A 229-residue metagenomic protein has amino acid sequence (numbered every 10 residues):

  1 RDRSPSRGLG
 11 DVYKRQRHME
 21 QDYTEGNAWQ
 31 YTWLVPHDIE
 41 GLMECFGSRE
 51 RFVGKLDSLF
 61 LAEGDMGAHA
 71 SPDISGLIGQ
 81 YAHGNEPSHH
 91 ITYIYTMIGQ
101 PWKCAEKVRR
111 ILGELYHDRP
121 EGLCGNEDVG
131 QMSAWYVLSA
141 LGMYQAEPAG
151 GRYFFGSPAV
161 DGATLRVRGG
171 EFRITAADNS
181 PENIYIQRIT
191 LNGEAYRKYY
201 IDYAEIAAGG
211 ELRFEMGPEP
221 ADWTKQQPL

Functional and structural regions predicted by a protein language model:
D2-L9, Y13: Single conserved hydrophobic/aromatic residue that forms the stacking wall/gate of nucleotide- or nucleobase-binding
H18-Y31, P72-N85, G125-N126: Solvent-exposed loop and edge beta-strand segments that line ligand/cofactor-binding and catalytic clefts
E20, T24, V53-D57, A149: A post-motif C-terminal structural segment
A28-M43: A conserved active-site cap/scaffold subdomain adjacent to cofactor or substrate pockets
V35-D38, G47-K55: Active-site neighborhood of glycoside hydrolase catalytic domains
D38, P87-H90: A general alpha-helix detector
C45, L59-E63, G67, H83 (+1 more regions): Non-catalytic C-terminal accessory modules of carbohydrate-active enzymes
V53-D57, D65-P72: Glycine-rich, flexible beta-strand/loop modules in the N-terminal catalytic cores of phosphate-handling
